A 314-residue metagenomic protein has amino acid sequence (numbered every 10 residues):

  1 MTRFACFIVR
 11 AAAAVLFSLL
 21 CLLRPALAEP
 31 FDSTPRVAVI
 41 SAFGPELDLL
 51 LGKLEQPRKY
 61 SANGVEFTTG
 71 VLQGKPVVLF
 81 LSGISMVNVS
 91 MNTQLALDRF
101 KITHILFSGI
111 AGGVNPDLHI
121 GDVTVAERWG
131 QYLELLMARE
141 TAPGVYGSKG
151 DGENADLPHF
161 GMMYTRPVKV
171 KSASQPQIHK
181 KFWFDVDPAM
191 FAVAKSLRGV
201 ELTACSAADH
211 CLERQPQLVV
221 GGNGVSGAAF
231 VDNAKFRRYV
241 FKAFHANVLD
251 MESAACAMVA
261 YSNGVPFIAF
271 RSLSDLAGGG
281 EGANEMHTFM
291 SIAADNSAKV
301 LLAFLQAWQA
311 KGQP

Functional and structural regions predicted by a protein language model:
M1-F7: N-terminal secretory signal peptides that target proteins for export/translocation
R10-L22: Bacterial N-terminal signal peptides
R24-A28: Sec/Tat signal peptide C-region and signal peptidase I cleavage site
P30-V37, S61-P314: Glycine-rich phosphate- or other oxyanion-binding loops that anchor nucleotides, phosphorylated ligands
P35-V65: N-terminal targeting signals for Sec/Tat export/insertion, comprising classic cleavable signal peptides
